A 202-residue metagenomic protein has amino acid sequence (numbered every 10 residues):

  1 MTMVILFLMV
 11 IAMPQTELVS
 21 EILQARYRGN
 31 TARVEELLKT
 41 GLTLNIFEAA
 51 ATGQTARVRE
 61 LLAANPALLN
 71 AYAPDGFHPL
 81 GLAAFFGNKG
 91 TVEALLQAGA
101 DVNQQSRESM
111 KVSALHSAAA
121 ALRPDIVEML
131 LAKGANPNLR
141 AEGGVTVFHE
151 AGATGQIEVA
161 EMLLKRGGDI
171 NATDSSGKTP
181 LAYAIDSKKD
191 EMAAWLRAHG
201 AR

Functional and structural regions predicted by a protein language model:
M3-I11: Sec-dependent N-terminal signal peptides
A12-Q24, A32-N45, R166, I185-R202: Ankyrin-repeat-protein effector appendages
L18, G76, M110-K111, G144 (+1 more regions): Start-of-repeat signature of ankyrin repeats
Q24-Y27, E48-Q54, L82-N88, S117-R123 (+2 more regions): Ankyrin repeat A-helix N-terminal signature
R26, L38-K39, A50, L62-A63 (+8 more regions): Ankyrin-repeat helical core positions
T31-E35, Q54-L62, N88-L96, R123-L131 (+2 more regions): Ankyrin repeat structural motif
L44, L68-L69, V102, P137 (+1 more regions): Ankyrin-repeat inter-repeat connecting loop/turn
A73, S106-E108, A141, D174: Ankyrin repeat boundary/linker residues
